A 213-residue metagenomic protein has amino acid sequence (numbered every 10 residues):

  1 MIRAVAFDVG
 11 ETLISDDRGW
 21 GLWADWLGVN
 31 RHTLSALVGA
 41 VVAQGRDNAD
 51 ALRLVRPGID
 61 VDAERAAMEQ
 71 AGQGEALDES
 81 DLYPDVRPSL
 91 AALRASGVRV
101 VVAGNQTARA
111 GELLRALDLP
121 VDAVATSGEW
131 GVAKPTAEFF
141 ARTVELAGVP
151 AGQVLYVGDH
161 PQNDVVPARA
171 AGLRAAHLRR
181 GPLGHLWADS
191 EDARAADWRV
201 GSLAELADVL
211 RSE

Functional and structural regions predicted by a protein language model:
M1-V5, D62, R87-E213: Asp-based, Mg2+/Mn2+-dependent phosphohydrolase catalytic module
M1-V98, T107-G111: N-terminal helical cap/lid subdomain that shapes the substrate entry/recognition surface in HAD-like hydrolases
